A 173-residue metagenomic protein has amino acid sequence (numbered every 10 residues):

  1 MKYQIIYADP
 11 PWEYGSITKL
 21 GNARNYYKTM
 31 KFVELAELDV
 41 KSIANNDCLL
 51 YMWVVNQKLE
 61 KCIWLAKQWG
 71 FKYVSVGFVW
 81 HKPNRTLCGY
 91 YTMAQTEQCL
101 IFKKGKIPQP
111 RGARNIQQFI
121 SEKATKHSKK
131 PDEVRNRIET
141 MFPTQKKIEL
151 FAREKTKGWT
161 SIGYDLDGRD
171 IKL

Functional and structural regions predicted by a protein language model:
M1-L173: Class I S-adenosyl-L-methionine-dependent methyltransferase catalytic core
